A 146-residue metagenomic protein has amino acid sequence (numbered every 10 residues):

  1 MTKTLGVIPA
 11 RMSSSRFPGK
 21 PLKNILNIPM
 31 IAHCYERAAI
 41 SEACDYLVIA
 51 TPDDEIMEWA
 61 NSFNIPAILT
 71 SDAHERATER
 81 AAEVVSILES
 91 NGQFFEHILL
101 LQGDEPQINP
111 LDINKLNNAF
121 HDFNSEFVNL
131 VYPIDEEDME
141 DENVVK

Functional and structural regions predicted by a protein language model:
K3-T51: N-terminal glycine-rich phosphate-binding loop and ensuing alpha1 helix
T4-G6, E96-I98, V128: Generic beta-sheet signal
A10, T51, Q102, V131-Y132: Short beta-strand/turn micro-motifs composed of small residues that flank or help shape donor/cofactor-binding pockets
A39, S86-S90, H121: Residue-level signal for alpha-helix termini/capping positions
C44, Q93-F95, D122-E126: Short, high-confidence coil segments that cap the C-terminus of an alpha-helix and link into the following beta-strand
V48, D54-K115: Short phosphate-binding loop-to-helix
I108-K146: Conserved core of the sugar-phosphate nucleotidyltransferase
